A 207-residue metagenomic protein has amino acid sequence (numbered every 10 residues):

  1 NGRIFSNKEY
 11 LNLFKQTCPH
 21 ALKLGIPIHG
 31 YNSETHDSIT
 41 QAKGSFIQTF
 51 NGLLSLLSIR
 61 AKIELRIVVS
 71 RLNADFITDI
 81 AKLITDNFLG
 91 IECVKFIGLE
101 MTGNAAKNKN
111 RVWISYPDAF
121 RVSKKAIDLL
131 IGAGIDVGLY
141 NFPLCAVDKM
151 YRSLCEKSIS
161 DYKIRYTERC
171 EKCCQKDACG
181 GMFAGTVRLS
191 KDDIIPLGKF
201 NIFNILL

Functional and structural regions predicted by a protein language model:
N1-I97: Radical SAM/AdoMet-radical enzyme domain recognition
S6, G103-N104, G181: A short beta-to-alpha transition loop/helix N-cap that caps and shapes the active-site region
G30, E100, C179: Flexible, active-site-proximal loop/turn residues at the rims of small-molecule/cofactor binding pockets and catalytic
E34, L72, E92-Y116, G138-E156: Flexible glycine/acidic-rich beta-alpha junction loops that bind and position SAM and/or redox cofactors in anaerobic
S45, N73, D118-A119, Y162: Charged, low-complexity surface patches
N51, L56, L65-I67, F88-F96 (+1 more regions): C-terminal scaffold of the Radical SAM
I135-Y140, M182: Acidic/polar loop patches that form or flank catalytic/metal-binding clefts of enzymes that bind anionic ligands
D148-L207: Flexible mid-to-C-terminal extensions adjoining Fe-S/redox cofactors in radical SAM and related proteins
